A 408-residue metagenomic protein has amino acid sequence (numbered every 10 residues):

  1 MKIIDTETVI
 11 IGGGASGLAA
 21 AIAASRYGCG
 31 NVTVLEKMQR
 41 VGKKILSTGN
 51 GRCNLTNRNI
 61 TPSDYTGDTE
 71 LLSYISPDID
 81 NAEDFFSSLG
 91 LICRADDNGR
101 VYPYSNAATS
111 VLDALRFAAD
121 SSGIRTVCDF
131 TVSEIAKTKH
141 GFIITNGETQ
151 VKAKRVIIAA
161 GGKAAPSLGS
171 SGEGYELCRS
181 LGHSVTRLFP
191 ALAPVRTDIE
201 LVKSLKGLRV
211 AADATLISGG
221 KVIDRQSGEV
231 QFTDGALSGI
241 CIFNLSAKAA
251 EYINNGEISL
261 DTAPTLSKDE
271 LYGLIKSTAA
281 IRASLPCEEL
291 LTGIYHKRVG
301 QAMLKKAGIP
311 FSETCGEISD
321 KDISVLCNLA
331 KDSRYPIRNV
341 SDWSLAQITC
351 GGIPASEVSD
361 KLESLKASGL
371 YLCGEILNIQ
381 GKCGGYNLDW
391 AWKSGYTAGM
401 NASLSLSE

Functional and structural regions predicted by a protein language model:
T6-V34, A398-S403: N-terminal Rossmann-like FAD-binding beta1-loop-alpha1 element of flavoenzymes
V9-I11, L35, V132, Q150-S167 (+4 more regions): Short hydrophobic core segments
S25-N50: Glycine-rich FAD pyrophosphate-binding loop
Q39-V41, L46-S47, L55-T61, I92 (+2 more regions): An anion/pyrophosphate-binding glycine-rich loop and adjacent beta-alpha core in soluble alpha-beta enzymes
N50-N98: Glycine-rich active-site loop/strand segments that organize a redox cofactor
C128, Q301-Q380: A glycine-rich dinucleotide-binding beta-alpha-beta segment and adjacent secondary-structure elements that constitute
C128-G141: A conserved short coil-to-beta-strand element within the FAD-binding core of flavoproteins
A164-L177, L181, I379-L406: A conserved FAD-binding loop/helix module that cradles the flavin
